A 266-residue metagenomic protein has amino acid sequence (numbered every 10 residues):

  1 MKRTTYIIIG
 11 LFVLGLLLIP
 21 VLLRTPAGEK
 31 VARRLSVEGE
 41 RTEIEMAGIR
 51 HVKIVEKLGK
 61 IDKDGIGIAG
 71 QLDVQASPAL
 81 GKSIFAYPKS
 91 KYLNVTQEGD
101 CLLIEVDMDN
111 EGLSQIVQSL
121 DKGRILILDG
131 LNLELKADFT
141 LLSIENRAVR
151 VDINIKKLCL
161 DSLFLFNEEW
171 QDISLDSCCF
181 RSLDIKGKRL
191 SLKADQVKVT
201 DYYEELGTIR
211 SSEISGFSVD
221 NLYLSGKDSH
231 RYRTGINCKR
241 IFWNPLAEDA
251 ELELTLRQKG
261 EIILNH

Functional and structural regions predicted by a protein language model:
M1-D176, L192-D195, Y202-E205, S211-S215 (+2 more regions): Intrinsically disordered, low-complexity terminal regions
F180-R181: Soluble catalytic domains of enzymes that build or remodel membrane lipids, polysaccharides, and related
